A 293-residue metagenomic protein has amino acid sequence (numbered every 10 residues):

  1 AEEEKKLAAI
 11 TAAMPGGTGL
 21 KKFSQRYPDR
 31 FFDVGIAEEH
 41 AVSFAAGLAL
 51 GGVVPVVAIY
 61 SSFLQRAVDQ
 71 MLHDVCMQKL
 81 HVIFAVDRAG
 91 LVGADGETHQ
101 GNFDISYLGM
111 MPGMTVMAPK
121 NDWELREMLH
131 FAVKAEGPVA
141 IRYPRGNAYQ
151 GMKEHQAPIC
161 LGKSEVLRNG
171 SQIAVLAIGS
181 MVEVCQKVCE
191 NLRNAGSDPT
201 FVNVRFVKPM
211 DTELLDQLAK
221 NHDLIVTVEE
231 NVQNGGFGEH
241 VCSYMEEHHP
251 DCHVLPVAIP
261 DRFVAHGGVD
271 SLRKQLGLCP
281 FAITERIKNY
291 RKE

Functional and structural regions predicted by a protein language model:
A1-Q25, E39-S43, L64, M77-K79 (+2 more regions): Thiamine diphosphate
A8-I10, F31-D33, V56-I59, T115-A118 (+2 more regions): Short catalytic-loop micro-motif centered on adjacent basic/acidic residues
G19, F31, E38-A58, A67-M71 (+1 more regions): Extended, hydrophobic alpha-helical segments in both membrane/secreted and soluble proteins
Y27-D29, A49, H222: Glycine-enriched alpha-helix->loop->beta-strand junction motifs that scaffold or abut catalytic
A46-A49, L72, C76, I105 (+3 more regions): Short, well-ordered alpha-helical packing segments
I59, V86-R88, K120: Glycine-rich, histidine-containing beta strand-loop boundary motifs that form or position
S62-Q65, N121-R126, N234-G235: Active-site glycine- and acidic-residue-rich loops that bind and position anionic ligands or nucleotide-like cofactors
A94-M111, D122-V133: Internal gly/pro-rich beta-alpha loop/helix module that stabilizes soluble enzyme cofactors or their anionic handles
